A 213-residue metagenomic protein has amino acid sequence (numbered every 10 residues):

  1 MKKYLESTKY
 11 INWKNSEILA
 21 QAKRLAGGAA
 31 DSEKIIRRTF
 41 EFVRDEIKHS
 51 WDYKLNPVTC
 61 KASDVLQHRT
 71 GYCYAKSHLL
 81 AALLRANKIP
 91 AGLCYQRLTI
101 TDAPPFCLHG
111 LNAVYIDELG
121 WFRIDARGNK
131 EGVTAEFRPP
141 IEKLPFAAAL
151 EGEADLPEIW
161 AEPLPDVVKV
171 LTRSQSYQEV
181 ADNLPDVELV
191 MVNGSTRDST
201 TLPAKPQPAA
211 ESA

Functional and structural regions predicted by a protein language model:
M1-H68: Secondary-structure boundary elements
Y4, Y10, W51-Y53, Y72-Y74 (+3 more regions): Sequence-level detector for tyrosine residue identity
K9-W13, R97-A213: His-Asp-centered catalytic microenvironments across diverse enzyme cores, prominently the transglutaminase-like
E41-D45, A82, A86, A113-V114: Residue-level signal for well-ordered alpha-helical scaffold segments within enzymatic catalytic domains
S50-G110: Active-site neighborhood of thiol-dependent amide/isopeptide-bond enzymes
